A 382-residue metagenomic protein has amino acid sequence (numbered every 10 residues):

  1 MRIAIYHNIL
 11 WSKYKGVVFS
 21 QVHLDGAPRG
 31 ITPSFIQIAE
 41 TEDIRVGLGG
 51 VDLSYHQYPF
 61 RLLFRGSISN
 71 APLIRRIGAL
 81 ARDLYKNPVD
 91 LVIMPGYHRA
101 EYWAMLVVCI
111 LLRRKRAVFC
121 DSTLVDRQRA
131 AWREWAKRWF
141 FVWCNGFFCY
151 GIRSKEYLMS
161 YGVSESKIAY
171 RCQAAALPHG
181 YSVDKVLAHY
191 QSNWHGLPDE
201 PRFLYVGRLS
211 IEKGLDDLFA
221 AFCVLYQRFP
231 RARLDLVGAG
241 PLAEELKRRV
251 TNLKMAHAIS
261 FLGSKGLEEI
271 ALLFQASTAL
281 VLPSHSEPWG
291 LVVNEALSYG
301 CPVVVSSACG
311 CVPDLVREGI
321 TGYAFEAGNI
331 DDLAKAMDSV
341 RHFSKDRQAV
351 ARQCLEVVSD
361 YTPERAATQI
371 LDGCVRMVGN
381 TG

Functional and structural regions predicted by a protein language model:
N8-W11, A100, R114-A131, W143-G146 (+1 more regions): A short, histidine- and acid-enriched strand-loop-helix "catalytic/donor-clamping" loop that lines the nucleotide-sugar
V142-P198: Donor nucleotide-sugar binding/catalytic pocket of nucleotide-sugar-dependent glycosyltransferases
N193-K213, F219-F222: Conserved donor-binding/catalytic core segment of Leloir-type glycosyltransferases
K247-K265: Nucleotide-activated donor-binding/catalytic signature segment of Leloir-type glycosyltransferases, i.e., the conserved
S264-K265, L272-S277: Short alpha-helical donor nucleotide-sugar binding micro-motif in glycosyltransferases
H285: Aromatic "clamp/platform" in nucleotide-sugar-dependent glycosyltransferases that forms part of the donor/acceptor
P302-S306: Short hydrophobic beta-strand element within catalytic cores of glycosyltransferases and related nucleotide-activated
E318-G319, Y323-I330, S339-S344: Conserved acidic donor-binding segment of nucleotide-sugar-dependent glycosyltransferases
